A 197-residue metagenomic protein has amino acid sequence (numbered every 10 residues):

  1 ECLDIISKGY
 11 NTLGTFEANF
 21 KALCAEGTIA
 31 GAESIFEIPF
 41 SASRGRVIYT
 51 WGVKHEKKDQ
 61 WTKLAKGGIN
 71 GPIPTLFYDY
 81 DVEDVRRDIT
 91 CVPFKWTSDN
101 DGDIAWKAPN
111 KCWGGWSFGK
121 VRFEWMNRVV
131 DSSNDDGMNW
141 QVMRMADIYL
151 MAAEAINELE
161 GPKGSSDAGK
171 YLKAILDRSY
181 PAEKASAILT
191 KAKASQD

Functional and structural regions predicted by a protein language model:
E1-D4, G9, S186, T190-D197: Short, intrinsically disordered, charge-balanced linker/junction segments flanking boundaries in proteins
E1-L3, A152, S165: Extracytoplasmic, non-cytosolic globular domains
C2-L13, I175-S179: Long, well-ordered core segments of solenoidal/helical folds
I6-E158: Elongated scaffold/linker segments in the mid-to-C-terminal portions of large proteins
A30, S166, Q196-D197: An alpha-helix initiation/capping motif
L159-D167: Structural helix-adjacent loops and short alpha-helical linkers that scaffold large soluble proteins
